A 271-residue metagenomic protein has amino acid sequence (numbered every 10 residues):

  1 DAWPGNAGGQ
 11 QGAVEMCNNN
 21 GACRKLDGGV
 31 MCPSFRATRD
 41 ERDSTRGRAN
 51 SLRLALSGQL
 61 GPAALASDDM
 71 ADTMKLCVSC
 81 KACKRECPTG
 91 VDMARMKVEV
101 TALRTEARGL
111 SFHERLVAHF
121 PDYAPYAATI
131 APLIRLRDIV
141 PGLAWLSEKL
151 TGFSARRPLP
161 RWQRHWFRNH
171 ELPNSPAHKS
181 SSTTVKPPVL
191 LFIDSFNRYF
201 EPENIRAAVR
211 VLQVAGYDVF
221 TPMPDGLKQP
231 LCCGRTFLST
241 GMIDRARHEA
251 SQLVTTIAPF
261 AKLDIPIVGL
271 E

Functional and structural regions predicted by a protein language model:
D1-L76, G90-G109, E114, A118-H119 (+1 more regions): Ferredoxin-type iron-sulfur electron-transfer modules and their immediate structural context
G61-E271: Iron-sulfur-cluster electron-transfer modules
